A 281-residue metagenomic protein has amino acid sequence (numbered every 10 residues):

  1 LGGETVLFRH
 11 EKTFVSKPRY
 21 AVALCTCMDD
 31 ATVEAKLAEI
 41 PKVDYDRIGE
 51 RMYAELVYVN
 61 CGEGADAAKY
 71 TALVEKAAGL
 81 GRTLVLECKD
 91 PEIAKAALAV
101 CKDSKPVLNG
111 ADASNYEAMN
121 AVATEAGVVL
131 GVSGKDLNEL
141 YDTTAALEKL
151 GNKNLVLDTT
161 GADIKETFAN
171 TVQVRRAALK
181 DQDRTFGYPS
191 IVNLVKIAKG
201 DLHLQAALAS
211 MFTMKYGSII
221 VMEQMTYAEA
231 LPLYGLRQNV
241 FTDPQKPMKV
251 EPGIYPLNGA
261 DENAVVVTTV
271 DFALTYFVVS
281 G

Functional and structural regions predicted by a protein language model:
G2-F8, P18-G281: Conserved mixed alpha/beta catalytic, RNA-binding, or beta-rich assembly cores of soluble enzyme, regulatory
H10-T13: Charged, amphipathic alpha-helical linkers/stalks
